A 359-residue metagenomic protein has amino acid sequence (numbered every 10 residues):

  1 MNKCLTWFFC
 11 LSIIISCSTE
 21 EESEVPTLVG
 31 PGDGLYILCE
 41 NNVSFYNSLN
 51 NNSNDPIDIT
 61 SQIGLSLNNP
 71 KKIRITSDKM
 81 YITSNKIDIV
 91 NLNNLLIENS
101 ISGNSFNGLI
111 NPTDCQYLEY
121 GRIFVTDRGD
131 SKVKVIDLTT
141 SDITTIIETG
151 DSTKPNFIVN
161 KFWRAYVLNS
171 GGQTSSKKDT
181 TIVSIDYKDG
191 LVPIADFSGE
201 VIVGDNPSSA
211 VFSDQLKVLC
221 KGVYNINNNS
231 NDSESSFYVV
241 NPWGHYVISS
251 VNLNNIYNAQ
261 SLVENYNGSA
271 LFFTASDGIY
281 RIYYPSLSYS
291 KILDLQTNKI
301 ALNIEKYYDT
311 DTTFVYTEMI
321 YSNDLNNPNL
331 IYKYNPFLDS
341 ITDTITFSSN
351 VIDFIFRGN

Functional and structural regions predicted by a protein language model:
F9-E40: Bacterial Sec-dependent N-terminal signal peptides
S23-V25, L67-S77, I110-Q116, T153-N160 (+4 more regions): Repeated scaffold domains used in trafficking and secretory/extracellular systems, primarily beta-propellers
V29-N41, R74-S77, Y81-K86, V125-G129 (+5 more regions): Conserved beta-strand positions in repeat-built beta-propeller and related beta-rich domains
N42-N47, D88-N91, K132-K134, T174-S184 (+3 more regions): Structural motif
S48-N51, L92-L96, D137-S141, D186-G190 (+3 more regions): Short loop/turn segments that connect beta-strands within beta-propeller blades
D58-Q116: Blade-loop segments of beta-propeller domains
T60-S66, I101-G108, I147-D151, D196-V203 (+3 more regions): Surface loop/turn motifs at the tips and blade-to-blade linkers of beta-strand repeat domains
N326-Y332, P336-N359: Blade-level signature of beta-propeller repeat domains, shared across WD40, Kelch, NHL, RCC1 and BNR/Asp-box propellers
